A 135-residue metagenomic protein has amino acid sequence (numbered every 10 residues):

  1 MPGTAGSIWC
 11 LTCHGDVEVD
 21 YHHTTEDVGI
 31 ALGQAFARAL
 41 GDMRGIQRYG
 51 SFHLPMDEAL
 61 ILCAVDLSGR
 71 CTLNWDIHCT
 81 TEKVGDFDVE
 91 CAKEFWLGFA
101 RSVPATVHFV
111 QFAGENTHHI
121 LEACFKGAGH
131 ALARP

Functional and structural regions predicted by a protein language model:
M1-P135: Structural preference for solvent-exposed beta-strand-turn elements and adjacent flexible terminal/loop segments within
